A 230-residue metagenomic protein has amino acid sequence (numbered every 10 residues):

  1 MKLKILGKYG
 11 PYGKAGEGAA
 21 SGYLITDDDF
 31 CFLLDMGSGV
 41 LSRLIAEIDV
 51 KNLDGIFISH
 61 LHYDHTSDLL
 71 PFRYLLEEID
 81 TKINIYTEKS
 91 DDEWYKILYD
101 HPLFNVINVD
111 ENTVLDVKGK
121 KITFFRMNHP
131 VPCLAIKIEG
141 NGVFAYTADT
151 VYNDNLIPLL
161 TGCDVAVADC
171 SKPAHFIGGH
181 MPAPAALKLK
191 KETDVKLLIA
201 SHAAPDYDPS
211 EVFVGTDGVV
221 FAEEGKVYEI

Functional and structural regions predicted by a protein language model:
M1-A46, P132-A148, V165: Conserved beta-strand hairpin/beta-sheet module of binuclear metal-dependent hydrolase folds, prominently
L24-T26, L53, D116, K137-E139 (+1 more regions): Short, well-ordered beta-strand micro-motif
F30, I79-I83, T193-L198: A short helix->loop->beta-strand "cap" motif at the edges of active sites that frequently abuts
L33-G37, D54-D64, T87-E88, F144-A148 (+3 more regions): Active-site neighborhood of phospho(di)ester-bond hydrolases with catalytic His/Asp-centered motifs
G39-N84, D164: Active-site metal-binding motif and surrounding structural segment of the metallo-beta-lactamase
D68-L76, I97, D208-G215: Metal-dependent catalytic neighborhoods of phosphoester/phosphodiester hydrolases
K82-C133, G140-N141, A222-G225: Metallo-beta-lactamase
Y152-I230: Cap/insert and terminal regions of metallo-dependent hydrolase folds
